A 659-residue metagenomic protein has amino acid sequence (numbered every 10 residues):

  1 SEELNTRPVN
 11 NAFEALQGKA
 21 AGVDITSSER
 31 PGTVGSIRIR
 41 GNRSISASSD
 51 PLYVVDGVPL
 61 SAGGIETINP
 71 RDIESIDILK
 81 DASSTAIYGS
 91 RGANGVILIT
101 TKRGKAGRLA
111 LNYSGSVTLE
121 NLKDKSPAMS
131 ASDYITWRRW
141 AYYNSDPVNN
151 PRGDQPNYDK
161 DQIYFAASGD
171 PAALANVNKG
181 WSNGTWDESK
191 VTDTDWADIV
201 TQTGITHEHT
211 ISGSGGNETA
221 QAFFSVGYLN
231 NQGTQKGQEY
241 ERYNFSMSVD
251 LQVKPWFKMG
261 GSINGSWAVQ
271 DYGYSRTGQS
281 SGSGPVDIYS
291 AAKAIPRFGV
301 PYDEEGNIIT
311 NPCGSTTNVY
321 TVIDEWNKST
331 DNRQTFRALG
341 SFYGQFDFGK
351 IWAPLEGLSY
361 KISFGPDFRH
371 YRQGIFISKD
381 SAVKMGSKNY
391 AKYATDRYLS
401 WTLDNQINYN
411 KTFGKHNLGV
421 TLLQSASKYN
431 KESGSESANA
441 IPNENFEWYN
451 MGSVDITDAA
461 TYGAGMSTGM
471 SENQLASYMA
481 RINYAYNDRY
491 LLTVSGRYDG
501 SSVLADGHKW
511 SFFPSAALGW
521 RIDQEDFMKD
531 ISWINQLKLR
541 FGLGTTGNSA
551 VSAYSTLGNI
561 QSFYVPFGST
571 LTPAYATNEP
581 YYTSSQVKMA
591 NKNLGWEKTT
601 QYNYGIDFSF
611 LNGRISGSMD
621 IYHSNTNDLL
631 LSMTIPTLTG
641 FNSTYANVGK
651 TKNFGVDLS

Functional and structural regions predicted by a protein language model:
S1-S246, K254, K258-G260, C313 (+4 more regions): Short, small/polar-rich motifs associated with maturation and membrane association, primarily at protein termini
S1-T6, F13, G22, R30 (+10 more regions): Extracellular/periplasmic, surface-exposed regions of secreted and cell-surface proteins
T33-V34, K379-V383: Short, conserved phosphate-binding/catalytic loop or strand-edge motifs used in phosphoryl-/nucleotidyl-transfer
S189, S381-S387: Flexible, solvent-exposed loop segments that connect beta-strands
